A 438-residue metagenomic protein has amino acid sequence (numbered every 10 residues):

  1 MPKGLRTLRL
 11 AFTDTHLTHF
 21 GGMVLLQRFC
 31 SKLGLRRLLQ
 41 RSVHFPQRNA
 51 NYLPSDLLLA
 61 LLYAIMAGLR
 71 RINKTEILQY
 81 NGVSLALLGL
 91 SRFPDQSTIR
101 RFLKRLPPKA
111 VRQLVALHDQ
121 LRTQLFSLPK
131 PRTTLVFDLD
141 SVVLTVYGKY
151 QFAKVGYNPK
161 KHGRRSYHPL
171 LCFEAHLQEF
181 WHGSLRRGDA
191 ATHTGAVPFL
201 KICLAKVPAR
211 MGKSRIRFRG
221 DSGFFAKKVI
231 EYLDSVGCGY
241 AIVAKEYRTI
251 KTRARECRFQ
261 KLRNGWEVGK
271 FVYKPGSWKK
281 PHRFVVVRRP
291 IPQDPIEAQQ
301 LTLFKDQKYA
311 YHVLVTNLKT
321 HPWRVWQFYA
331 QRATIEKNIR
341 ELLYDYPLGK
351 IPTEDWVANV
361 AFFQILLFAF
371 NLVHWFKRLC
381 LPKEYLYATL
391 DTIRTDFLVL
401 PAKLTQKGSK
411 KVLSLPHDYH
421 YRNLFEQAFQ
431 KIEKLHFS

Functional and structural regions predicted by a protein language model:
M1-A191, G195-R210, L233, K377 (+1 more regions): Dynamic "connector" segments at or just before major functional cores
P2-L8, F12, G239-Y344, A402 (+1 more regions): An anionic, glycine-rich sequence signature occurring as long contiguous blocks
F29, T75, V143, R324-F376: Short amphipathic alpha-helical "interface-anchor" segments enriched in bulky aromatics
F45-R48, D140, R215-F224, V357: Conserved short loop/turn motifs at secondary-structure junctions
S84-L85, L144-V146, E179, D189-T192 (+8 more regions): Flexible loop/turn segments at secondary-structure boundaries
A190-T249: Domain-level cores of phosphate- or acyl-group-handling catalytic modules
G349-S414: Basic, amphipathic alpha-helical segments enriched in Lys/Arg and hydrophobic/aromatic residues
